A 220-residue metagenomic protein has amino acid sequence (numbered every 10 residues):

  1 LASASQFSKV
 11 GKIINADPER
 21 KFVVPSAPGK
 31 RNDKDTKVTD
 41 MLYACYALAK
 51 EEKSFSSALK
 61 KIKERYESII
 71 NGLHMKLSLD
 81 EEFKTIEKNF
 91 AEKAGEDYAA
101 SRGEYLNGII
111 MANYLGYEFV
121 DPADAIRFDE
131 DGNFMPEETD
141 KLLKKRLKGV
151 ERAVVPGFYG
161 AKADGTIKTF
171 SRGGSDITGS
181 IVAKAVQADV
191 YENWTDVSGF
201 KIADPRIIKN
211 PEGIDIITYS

Functional and structural regions predicted by a protein language model:
L1-S220: Nucleotide/pyrophosphate-binding catalytic subdomain
